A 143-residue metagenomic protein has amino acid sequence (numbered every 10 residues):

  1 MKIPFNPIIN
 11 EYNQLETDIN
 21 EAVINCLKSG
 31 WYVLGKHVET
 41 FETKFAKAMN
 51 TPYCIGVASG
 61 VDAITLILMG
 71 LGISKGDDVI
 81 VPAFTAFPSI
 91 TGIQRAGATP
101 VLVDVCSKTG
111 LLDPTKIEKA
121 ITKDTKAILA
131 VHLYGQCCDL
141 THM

Functional and structural regions predicted by a protein language model:
M1-S29: N-terminal "arm"/small-domain region of PLP-dependent enzymes with the aminotransferase-like
I9, V38-T43, A48-C54, T115 (+3 more regions): PLP-dependent aminotransferase class I/II
N10, Q14, T40, D62 (+2 more regions): Short alpha-helical
N20, I24, K28, E42-A46 (+3 more regions): Solvent-exposed, non-membrane alpha-helical residues enriched in polar/charged side chains
W31-D78, G92-A96, L102-D104: Phosphate-binding glycine-rich loop
M69-M143: PLP-dependent aminotransferase-like
